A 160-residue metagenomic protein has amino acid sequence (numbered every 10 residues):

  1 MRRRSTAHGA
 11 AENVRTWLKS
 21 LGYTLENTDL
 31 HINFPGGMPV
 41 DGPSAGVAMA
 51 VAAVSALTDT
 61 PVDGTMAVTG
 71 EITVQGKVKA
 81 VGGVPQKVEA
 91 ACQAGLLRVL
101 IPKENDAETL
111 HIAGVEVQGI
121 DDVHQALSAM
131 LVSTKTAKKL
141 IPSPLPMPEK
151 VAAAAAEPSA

Functional and structural regions predicted by a protein language model:
M1-A160: Peripheral, non-AAA+ core regions of ATP-driven protein-machinery
